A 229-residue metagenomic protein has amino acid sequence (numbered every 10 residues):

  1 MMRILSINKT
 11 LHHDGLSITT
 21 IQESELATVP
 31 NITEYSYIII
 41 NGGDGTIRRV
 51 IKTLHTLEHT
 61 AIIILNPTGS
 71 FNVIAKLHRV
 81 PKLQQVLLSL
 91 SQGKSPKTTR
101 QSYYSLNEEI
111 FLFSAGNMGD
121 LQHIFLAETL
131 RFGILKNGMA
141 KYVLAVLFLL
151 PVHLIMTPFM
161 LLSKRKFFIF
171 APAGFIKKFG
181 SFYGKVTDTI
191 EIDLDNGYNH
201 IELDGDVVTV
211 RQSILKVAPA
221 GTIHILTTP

Functional and structural regions predicted by a protein language model:
M1-I62: N-terminal glycine-/serine-/threonine-rich phosphate-binding loop
M2-N8, H13-D14, T56-D188: Catalytic core of DAGKc-family lipid kinases
S17, N107, L203-G205: Short strand-turn-strand beta-turns centered on an Asx-Gly dipeptide
E34, E108-E109, S163-K164, A218-T222: Short, solvent-exposed coil/turn segments at beta-strand boundaries
I40-N41, S114, L203: Short glycine/serine/threonine-biased micro-segments
D44-I47, G69-F71, M118, V207: Gly/Ser/Thr-rich beta-alpha loop segments that engage phosphate groups in nucleotides
R49-K52, I74-K76, Q212: Short hydrophobic alpha-helical segments that form membrane-spanning helices or hydrophobic packing faces of helical
A173-P229: ATP/nucleoside-binding phosphotransfer catalytic cores, i.e., glycine-rich phosphate-binding loops
